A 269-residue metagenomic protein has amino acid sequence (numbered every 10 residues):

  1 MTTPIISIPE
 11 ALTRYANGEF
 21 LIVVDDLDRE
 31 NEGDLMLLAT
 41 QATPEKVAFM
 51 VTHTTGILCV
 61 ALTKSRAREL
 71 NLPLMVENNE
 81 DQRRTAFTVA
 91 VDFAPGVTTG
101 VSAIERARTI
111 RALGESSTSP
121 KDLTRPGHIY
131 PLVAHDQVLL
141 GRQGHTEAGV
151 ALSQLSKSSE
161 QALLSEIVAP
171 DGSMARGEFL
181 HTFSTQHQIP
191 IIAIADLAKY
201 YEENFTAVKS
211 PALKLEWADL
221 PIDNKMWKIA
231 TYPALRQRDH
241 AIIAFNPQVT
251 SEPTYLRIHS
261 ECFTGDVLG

Functional and structural regions predicted by a protein language model:
M1-G269: Catalytic domains of riboflavin
